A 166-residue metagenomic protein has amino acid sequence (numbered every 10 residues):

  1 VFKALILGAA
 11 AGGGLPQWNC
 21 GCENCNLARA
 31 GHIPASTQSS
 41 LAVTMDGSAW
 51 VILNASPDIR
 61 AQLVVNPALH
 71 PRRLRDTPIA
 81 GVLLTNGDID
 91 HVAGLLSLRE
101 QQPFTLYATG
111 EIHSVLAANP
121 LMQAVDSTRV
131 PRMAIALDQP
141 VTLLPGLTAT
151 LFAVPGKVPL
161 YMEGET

Functional and structural regions predicted by a protein language model:
V1-T166: Binuclear metal-dependent hydrolase catalytic cores
